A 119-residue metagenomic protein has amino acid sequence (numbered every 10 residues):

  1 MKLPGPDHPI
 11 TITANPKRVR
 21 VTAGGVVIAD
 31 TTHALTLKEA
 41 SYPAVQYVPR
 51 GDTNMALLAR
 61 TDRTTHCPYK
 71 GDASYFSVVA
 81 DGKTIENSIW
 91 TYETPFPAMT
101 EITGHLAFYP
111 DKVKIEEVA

Functional and structural regions predicted by a protein language model:
M1-A119: Terminal leader/tail segments of proteins
